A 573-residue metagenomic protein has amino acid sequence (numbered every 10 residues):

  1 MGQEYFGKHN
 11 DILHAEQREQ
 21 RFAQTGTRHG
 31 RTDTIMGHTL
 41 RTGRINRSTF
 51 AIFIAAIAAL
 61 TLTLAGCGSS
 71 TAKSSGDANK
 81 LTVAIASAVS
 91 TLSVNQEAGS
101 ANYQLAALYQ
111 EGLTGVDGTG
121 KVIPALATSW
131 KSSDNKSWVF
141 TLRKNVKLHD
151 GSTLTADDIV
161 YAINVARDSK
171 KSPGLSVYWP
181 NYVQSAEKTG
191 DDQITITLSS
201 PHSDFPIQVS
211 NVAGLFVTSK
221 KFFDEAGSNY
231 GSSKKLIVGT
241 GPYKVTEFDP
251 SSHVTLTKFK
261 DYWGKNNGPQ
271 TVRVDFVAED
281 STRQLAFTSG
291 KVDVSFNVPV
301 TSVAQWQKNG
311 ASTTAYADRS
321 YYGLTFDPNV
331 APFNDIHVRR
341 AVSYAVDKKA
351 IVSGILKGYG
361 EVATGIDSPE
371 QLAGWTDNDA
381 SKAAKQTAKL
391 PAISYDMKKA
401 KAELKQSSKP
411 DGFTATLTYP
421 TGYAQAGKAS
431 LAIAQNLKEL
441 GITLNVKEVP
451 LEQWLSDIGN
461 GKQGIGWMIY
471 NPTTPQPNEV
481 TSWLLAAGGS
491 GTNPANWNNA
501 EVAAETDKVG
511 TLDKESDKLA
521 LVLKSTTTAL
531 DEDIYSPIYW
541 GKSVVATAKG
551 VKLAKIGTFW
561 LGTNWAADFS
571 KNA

Functional and structural regions predicted by a protein language model:
A84-D134, N164, V238-G239: N-terminal lobe/hinge region of extracytoplasmic solute-binding protein
T128-S172, T189, T195-T197, S289 (+1 more regions): Aromatic- and charge-enriched surface segment that lines or borders ligand/interaction sites
K131, T141, V177-F222, E247: Surface-exposed binding/hinge segments that line and control ligand-binding clefts or catalytic entry sites
N211-N266, T271: Gly/Pro-rich hinge or "lid" segments in bacterial periplasmic/extracellular proteins
F259-Q305, T443: Ligand-site clamp/hinge motif
I336-Q435, K571-N572: Append "and occasionally in soluble cytosolic enzymes with long acidic Gly/Pro-rich linkers
N445-V446, L451-Q453, S482-K549, A573: Extracytoplasmic/peripheral linker and loop segments enriched in polar/acidic and small residues with frequent Thr/Pro
V545-A573: Long beta-strand-rich cores associated with HINT superfamily self-processing modules
